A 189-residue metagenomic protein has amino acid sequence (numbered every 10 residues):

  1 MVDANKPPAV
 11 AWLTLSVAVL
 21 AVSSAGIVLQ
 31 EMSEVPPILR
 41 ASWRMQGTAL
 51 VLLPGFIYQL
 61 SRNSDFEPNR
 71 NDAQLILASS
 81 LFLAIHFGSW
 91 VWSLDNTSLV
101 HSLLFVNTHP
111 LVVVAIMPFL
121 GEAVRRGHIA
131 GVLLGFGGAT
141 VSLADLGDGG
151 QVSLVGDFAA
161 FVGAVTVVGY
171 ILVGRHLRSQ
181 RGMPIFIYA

Functional and structural regions predicted by a protein language model:
M1-S42, T48, G55, L81 (+4 more regions): Glycine-/small-residue-enriched transmembrane alpha-helix faces in small-molecule transporters and effluxers
A11-L15, R70-L77, V124-G137, G156-D157 (+1 more regions): Cytoplasmic-side transmembrane-helix entry/capping segments in multi-pass membrane proteins
V17, W43-R44, A78, F105-T108 (+3 more regions): Hydrophobic core positions of alpha-helical segments in small-molecule transporters and transporter systems
A21, I57-V100, V106, V141: Specific transmembrane alpha-helical segments of multi-pass solute transporters/efflux pumps, especially DMT/EamA
M32, R40, L77, S93 (+3 more regions): Hydrophobic/aromatic residues within transmembrane alpha-helices of multi-pass small-molecule transporters
L39-L50, V91-A123, G163: Specific alpha-helical transmembrane segments that line the substrate/conduction pathway and gating interfaces
W43, S102-T108, V173-A189: Helix-helix packing/entry segments at the starts of transmembrane helices
L52, F56, I116, V124-L146 (+1 more regions): Hydrophobic transmembrane alpha-helices of multi-pass small-molecule transport proteins
